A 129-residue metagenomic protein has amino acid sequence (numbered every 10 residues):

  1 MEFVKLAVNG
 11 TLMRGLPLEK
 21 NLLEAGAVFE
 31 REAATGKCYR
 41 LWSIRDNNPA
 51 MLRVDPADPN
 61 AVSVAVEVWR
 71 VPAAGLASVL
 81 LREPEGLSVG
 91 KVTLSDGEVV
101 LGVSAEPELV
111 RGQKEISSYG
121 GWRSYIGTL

Functional and structural regions predicted by a protein language model:
M1-L129: Glycine-aromatic micro-motifs
